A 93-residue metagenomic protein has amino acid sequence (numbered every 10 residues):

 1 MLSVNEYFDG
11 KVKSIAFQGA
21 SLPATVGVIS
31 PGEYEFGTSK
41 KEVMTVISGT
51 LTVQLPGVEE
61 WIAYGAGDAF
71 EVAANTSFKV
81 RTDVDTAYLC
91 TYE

Functional and structural regions predicted by a protein language model:
M1-S21, V26: A short, N-terminal "cap"/entry segment at the start of jelly-roll beta-barrel domains of the cupin/DSBH fold
G10, V58-N75: Short acidic-glycine-tyrosine-enriched beta hairpin
G19-S39, A66, E71-A74: Conserved short histidine dyad/triad with adjacent acidic residue
F36, V53, L89-C90: Short hydrophobic/aromatic-rich beta-strand segments that constitute the beta-sheet cores of beta-sandwich/beta-barrel
G37-S39, L55-V58: Short alpha-helix capping/helix-loop boundary micro-motifs
S39-T52: Short, conserved beta-strand element in jelly-roll/cupin
A73-E93: Ligand-binding loop in jelly-roll beta-barrel domains
